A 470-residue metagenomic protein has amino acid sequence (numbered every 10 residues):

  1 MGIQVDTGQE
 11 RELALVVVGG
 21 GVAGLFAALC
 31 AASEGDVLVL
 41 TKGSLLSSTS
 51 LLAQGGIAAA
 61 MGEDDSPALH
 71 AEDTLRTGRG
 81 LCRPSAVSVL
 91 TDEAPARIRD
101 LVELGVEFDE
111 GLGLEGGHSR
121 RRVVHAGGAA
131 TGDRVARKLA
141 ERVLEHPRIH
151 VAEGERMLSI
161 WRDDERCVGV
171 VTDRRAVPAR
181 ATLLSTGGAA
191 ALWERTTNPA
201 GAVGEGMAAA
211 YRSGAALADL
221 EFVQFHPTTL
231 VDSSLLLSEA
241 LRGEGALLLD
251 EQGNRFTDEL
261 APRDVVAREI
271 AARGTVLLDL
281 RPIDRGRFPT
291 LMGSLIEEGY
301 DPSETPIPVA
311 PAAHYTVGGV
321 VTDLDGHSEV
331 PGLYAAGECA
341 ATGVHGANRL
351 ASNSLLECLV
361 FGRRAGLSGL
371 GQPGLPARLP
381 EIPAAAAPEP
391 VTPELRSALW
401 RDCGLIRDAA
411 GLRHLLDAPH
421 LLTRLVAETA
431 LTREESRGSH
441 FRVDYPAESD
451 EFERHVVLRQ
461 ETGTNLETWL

Functional and structural regions predicted by a protein language model:
M1-A14, V22, C30, D36 (+13 more regions): Glycine- and aromatic-enriched mobile tails/lids
V16-V18, V177-G187: Short hydrophobic core segments
D36-T41, D219: Short beta-strand "acidic-cap" motif of Rossmann-like dinucleotide-binding folds
L45, A209, A215-A310, C358-L359 (+1 more regions): An anion/pyrophosphate-binding glycine-rich loop and adjacent beta-alpha core in soluble alpha-beta enzymes
A58-L90: Glycine-rich active-site loop/strand segments that organize a redox cofactor
T77-E115: Rossmann-like flavin
C82-P95, V123-E141, A152, T196-G204 (+2 more regions): Short beta-strand to alpha-helix junction loop
V102-D173, A181, S185, H226-S233 (+1 more regions): Conserved redox-cofactor binding core of oxidoreductases
